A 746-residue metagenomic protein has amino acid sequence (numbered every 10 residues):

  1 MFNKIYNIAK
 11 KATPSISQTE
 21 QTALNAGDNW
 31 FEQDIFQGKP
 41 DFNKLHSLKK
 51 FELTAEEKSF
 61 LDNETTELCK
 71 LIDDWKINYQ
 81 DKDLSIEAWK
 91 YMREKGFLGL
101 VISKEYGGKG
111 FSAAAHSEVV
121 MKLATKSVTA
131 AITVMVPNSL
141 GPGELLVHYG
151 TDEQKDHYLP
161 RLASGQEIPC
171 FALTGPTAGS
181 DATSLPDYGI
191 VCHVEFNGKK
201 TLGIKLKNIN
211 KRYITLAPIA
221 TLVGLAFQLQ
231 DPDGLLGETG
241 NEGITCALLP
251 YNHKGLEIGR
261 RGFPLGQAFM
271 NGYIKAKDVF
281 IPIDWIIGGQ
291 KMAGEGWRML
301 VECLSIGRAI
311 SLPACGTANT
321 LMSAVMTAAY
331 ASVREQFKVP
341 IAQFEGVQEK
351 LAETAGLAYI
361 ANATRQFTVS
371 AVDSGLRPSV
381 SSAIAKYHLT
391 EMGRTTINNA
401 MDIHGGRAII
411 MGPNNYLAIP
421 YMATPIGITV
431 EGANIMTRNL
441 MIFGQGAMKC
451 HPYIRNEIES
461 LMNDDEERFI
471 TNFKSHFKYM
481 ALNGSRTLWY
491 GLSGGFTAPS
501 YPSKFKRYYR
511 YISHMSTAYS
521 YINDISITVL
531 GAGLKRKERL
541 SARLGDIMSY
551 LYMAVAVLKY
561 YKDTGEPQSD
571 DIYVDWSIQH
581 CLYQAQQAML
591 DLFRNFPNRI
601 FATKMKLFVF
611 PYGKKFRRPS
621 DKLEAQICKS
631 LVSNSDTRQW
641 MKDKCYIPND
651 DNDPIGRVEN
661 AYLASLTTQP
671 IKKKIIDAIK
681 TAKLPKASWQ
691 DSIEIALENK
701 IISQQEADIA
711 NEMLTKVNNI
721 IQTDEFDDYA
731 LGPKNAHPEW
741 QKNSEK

Functional and structural regions predicted by a protein language model:
M1-P137, E144, H148-I168, S180 (+3 more regions): Amphipathic, small/basic residue-rich leader segments at the start of a protein or domain
L53-A55, S59-T66, I72-K95, L146-N197 (+2 more regions): Gly/Pro-rich turn-and-neighbor structural signature
K199-E257: A short core secondary-structure module
K254-F280: Flexible, small-/acidic-enriched active-site or ligand-binding loops
K275-R308, V325-A342, Q366, G484-K506 (+1 more regions): A glycine-rich, basic-preceded beta-loop-alpha segment at the flavin cofactor/substrate interface of flavin-utilizing
V333-E349, K562, E566: Terminal amphipathic helices with adjacent charged low-complexity linkers/tails
Y359-H388, M401-H404, A408-I409, G531 (+2 more regions): C-terminal helix-coil-helix/basic helical segment that borders enzyme active sites and/or dimer interfaces and provides
A408-F505, I600-L697: Glycine-rich phosphate/cofactor-binding loops in nucleotide/flavin-utilizing enzymes
